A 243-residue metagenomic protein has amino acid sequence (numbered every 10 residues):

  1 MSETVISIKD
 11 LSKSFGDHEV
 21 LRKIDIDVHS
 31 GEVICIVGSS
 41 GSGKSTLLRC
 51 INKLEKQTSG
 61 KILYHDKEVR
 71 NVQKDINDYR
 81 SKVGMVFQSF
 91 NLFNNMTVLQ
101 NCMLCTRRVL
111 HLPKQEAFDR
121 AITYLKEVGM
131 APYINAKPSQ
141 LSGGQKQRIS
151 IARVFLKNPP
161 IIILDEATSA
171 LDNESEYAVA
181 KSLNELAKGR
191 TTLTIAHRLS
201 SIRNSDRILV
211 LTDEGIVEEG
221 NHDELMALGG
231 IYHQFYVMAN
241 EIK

Functional and structural regions predicted by a protein language model:
M1-T4, I242-K243: Short, Lys/Arg-enriched, disordered terminal segments
E3-S150, K157-I163, A167, S175-Y177 (+3 more regions): ABC family nucleotide-binding domain
K137-I149, F155, L171-E174, E214 (+3 more regions): ABC-fold ATPase nucleotide-binding domain signature/coupling loops
D172-S182: Conserved D-loop/post-Walker B switch-helix segment of ABC ATPase nucleotide-binding domains
K181, G189, R198, R203-K243: C-terminal portion of ABC ATPase nucleotide-binding domains
